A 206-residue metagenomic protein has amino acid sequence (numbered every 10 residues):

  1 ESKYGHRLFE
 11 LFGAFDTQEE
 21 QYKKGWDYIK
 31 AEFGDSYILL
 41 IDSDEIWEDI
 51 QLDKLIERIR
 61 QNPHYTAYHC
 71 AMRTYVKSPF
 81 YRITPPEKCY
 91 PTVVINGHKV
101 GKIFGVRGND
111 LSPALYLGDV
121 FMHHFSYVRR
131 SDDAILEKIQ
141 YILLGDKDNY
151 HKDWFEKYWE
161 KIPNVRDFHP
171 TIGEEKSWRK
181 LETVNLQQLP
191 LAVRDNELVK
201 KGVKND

Functional and structural regions predicted by a protein language model:
E1-S36: Active-site-proximal specificity loops/subdomain of glycosyltransferases
Q18-K23, I46-D206: Catalytic-site signature of metal-activated, phosphate-bearing donor transferases, centered on the GT-A/GT-A-like
